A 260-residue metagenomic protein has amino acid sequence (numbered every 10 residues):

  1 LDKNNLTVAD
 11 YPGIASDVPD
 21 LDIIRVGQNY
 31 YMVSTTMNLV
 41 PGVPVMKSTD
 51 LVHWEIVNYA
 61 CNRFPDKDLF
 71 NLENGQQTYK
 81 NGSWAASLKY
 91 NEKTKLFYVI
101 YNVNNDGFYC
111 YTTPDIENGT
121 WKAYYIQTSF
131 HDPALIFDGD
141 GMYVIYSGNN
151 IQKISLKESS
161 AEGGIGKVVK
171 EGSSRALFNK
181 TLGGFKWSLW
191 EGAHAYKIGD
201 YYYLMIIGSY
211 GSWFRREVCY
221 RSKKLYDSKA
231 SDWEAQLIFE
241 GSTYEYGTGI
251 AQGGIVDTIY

Functional and structural regions predicted by a protein language model:
L1-Y260: Carbohydrate-active catalytic/glycan-binding domains of CAZyme proteins, especially the secreted or lumenal ectodomains
